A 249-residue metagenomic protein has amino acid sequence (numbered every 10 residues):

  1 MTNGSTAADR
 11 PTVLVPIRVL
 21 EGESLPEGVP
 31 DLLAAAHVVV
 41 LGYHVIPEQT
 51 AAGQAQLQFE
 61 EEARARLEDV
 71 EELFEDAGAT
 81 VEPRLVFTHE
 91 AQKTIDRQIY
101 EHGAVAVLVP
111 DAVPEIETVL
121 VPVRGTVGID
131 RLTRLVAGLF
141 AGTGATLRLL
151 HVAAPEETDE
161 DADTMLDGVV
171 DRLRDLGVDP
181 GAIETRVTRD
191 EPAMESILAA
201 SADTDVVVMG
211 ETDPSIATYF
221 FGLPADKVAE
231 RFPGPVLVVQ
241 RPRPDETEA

Functional and structural regions predicted by a protein language model:
T2-G53, T118-D163, D171-V178, I183 (+4 more regions): Small/aliphatic-rich secondary-structure junction motif
N3, T88-F140, D203-A249: Gly/Ser-rich helix-loop-strand patches that form or flank binding pockets for ribonucleotide-derived cofactors
A8, V19, A35-G128: Structured cytosolic domains appended to multi-pass membrane proteins
E23, H89-Q92, D190-M194, G222: Structural motif corresponding to alpha-helix initiation and N-cap regions
E60-A63, D167-R172: Acidic, Ser/Thr-rich peripheral helices and adjacent loops at domain boundaries
T80-R84, D179-R186: Short beta-strand elements in bilobed, periplasmic/extracellular small-molecule ligand-binding domains
V170-D171, R189-S201: A short, acidic, amphipathic alpha-helical segment used as a generic capping/interface helix at domain edges
